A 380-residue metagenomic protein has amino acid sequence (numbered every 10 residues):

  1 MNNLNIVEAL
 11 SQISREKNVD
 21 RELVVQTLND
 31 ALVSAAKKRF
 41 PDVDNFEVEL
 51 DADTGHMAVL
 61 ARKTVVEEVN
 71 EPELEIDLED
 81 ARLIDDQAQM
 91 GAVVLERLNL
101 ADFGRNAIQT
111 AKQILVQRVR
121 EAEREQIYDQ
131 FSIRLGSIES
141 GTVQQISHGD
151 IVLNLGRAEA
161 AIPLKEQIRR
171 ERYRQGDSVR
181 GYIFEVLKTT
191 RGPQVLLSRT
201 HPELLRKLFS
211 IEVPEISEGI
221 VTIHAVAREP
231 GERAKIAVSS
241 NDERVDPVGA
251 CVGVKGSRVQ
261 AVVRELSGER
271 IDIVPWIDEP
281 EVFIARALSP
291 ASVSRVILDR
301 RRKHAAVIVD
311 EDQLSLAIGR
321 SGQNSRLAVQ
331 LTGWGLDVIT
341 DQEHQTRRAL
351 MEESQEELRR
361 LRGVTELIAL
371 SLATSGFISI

Functional and structural regions predicted by a protein language model:
M1-I380: RNA-contacting regions in translation and RNA-metabolism proteins, encompassing KH/S1 modules where present
